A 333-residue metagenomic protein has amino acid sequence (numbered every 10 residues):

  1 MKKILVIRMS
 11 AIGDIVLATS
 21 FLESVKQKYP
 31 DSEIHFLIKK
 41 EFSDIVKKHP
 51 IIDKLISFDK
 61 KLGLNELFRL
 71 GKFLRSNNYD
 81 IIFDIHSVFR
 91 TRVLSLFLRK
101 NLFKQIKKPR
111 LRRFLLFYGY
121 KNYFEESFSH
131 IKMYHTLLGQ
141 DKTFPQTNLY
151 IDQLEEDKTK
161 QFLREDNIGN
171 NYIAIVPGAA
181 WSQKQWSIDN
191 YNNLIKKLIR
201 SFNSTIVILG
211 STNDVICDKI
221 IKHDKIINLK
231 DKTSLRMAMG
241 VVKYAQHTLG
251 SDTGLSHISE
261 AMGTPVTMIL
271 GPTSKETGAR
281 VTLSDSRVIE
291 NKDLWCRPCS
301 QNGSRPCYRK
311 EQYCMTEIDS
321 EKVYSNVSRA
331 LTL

Functional and structural regions predicted by a protein language model:
M1-L333: Catalytic machinery of carbohydrate-active enzymes, primarily nucleotide-sugar-dependent glycosyltransferases
